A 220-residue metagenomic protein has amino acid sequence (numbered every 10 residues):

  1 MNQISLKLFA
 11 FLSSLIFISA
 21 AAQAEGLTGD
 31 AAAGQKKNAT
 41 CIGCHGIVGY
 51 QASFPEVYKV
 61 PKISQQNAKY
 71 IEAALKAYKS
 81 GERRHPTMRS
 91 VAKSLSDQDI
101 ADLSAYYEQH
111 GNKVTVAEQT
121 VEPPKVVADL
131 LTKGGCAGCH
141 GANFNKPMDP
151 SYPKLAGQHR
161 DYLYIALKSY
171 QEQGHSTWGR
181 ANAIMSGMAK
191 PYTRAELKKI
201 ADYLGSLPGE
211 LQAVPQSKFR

Functional and structural regions predicted by a protein language model:
M1-A10: Bacterial N-terminal signal peptides that target proteins for export
F9-S19: Bacterial N-terminal signal peptides
E25, I47, V91, A142 (+3 more regions): Residue-level hotspots at or immediately adjacent to binding/recognition sites across diverse folds
G26-Q51, Q119-F144, H159, Q216-R220: Sequence/structural segment immediately N-terminal to covalent heme-attachment motifs in c-type and related
A31, Q35, V48-Y78, R89-S94 (+3 more regions): Gly/Gly-Pro-rich "capping" loops immediately C-terminal to redox-active cysteine motifs in periplasmic/lumenal
A39-I42, D102, E118-Q119, K168 (+1 more regions): Intrinsic, low-complexity N-terminal interaction/targeting segments
V48-F54, G81-R84, Q109-K125, A137 (+3 more regions): Inter-heme linker and motif-flanking segments adjacent to c-type heme-binding CXXCH motifs in c-type cytochromes
K93-T115, M188-S217: C-terminal capping alpha-helices of c-type cytochrome domains
